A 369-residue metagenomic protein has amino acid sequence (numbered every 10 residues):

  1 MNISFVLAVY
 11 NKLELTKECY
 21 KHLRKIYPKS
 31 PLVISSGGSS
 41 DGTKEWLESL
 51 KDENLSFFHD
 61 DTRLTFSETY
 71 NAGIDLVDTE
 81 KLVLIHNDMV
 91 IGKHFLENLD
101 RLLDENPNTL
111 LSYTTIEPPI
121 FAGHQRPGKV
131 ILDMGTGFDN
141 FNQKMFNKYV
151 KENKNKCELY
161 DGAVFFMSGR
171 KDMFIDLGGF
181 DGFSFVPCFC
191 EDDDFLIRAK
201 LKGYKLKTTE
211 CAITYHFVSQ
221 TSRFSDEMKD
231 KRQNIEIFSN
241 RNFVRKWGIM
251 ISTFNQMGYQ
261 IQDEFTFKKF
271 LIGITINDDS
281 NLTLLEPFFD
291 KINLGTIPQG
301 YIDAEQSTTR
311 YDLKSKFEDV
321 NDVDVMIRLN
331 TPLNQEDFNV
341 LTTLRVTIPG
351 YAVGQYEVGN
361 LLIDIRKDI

Functional and structural regions predicted by a protein language model:
I3-L15, C19, I26-Y27, S35 (+2 more regions): A conserved hydrophobic helix/loop-capping motif in glycosyltransferases and polysaccharide synthases
K21-S30, P287-K291: Short, acidic, metal-binding catalytic loop of nucleotide-sugar glycosyltransferases
S35-E45, N281, P298-Y301: A conserved acidic beta->alpha catalytic loop
D60-V77: Glycine-rich, basic loop-to-helix element that forms the pyrophosphate-binding segment of sugar-nucleotide handling
L82: Short aromatic/hydrophobic "clamp" motif used to bind/position activated sugar donors
M89-M134: Conserved donor NDP-sugar-binding/catalytic core segment of glycosyltransferases
G137, N147-D172: A recurrent flexible, glycine/aromatic-enriched loop bordering the glycosyltransferase active site that acts as
Y160-G178, S184-I213: A short, conserved alpha-helix in the catalytic core of glycosyltransferases
